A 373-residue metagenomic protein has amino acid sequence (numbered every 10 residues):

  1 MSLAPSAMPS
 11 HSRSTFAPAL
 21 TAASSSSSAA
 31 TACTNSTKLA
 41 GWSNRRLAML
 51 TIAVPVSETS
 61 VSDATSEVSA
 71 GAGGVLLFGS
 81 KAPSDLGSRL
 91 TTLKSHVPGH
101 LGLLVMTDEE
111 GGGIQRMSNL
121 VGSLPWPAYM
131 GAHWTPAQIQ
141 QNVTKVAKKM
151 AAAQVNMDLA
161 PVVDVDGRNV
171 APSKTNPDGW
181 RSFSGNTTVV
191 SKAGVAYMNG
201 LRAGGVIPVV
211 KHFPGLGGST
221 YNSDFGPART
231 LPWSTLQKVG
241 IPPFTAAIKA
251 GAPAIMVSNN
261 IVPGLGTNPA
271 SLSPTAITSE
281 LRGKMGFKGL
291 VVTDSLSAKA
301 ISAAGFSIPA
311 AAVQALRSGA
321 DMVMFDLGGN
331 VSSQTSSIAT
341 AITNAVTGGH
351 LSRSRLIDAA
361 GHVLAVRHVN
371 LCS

Functional and structural regions predicted by a protein language model:
R13, A17-T107, G112-N119: N-terminal hydrophobic targeting/anchoring segments and the immediately downstream early-domain regions of hydrolases
A23-S66, A70, S302-S373: Preference for extracellular/luminal or secreted protein segments
M49-V56, G73-L77, L103-G111, M157-P161 (+4 more regions): Hydrophobic faces of well-ordered beta-strands that scaffold small-molecule active sites in alpha/beta enzyme cores
L50-V61, P127-I139, F225-K238, K299-F306: Active-site mouth loops of central-metabolism enzymes
S57-S60, K81-S84, E109-I114, M157 (+5 more regions): Solvent-exposed loop/turn segments at secondary-structure junctions within structured extracellular/periplasmic domains
S84-L86, A132-K145, T188-S191, Q237: Glycine-rich anion/phosphate-binding loops
G87-K94, T188-N344, L351: Second-shell residues forming the walls of enzyme active-site clefts
V97-G122, I139-N169, V190-G215: Glycine-rich, aromatic-flanked loop segments that form ligand/cofactor-binding clefts across common enzyme folds
